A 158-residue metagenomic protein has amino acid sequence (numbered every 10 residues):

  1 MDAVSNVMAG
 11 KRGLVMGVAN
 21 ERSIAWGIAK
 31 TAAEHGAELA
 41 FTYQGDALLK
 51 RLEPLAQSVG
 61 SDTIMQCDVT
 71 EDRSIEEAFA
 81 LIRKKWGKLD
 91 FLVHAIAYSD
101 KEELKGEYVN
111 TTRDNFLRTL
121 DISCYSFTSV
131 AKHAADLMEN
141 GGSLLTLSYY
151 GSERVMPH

Functional and structural regions predicted by a protein language model:
S5-F41: Canonical Rossmann dinucleotide-binding motif of NAD(H)/NADP(H)-dependent dehydrogenases/reductases, specifically
R12-M16, L92-A97: Conserved hydrophobic beta-strands of the Rossmann-like cofactor-binding core in SDR/related NAD(P)H-dependent
G17-I24, A97-K132, D136, N140-H158: Catalytic loop of short-chain dehydrogenase/reductase
R22, G45-L48: Helix N-cap at the beta1-alpha1 junction of Rossmann-like dinucleotide-binding domains, i.e., the first residues
A33, G87, M138-E139: A short hydrophobic alpha-helix cap/turn motif
H35, G45, T63-I64: Glycine-rich phosphate-binding loops of nucleotide-dependent enzymes
A56-R73: Rossmann-fold cofactor-recognition segment
T70-K84: Conserved Rossmann-fold cofactor-binding substructure of NAD(P)-dependent oxidoreductases
